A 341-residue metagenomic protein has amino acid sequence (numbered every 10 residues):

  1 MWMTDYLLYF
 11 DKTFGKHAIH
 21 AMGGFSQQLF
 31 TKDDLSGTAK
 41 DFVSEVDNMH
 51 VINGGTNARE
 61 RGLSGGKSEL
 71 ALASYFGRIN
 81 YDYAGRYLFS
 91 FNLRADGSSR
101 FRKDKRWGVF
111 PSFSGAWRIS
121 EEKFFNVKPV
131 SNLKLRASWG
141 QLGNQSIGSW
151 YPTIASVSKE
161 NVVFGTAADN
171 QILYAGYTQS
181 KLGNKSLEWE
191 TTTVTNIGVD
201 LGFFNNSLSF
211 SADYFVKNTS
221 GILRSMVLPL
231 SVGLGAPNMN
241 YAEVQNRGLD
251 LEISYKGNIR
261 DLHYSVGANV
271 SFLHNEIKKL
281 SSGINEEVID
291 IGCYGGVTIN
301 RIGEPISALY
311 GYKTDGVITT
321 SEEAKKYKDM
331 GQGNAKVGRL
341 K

Functional and structural regions predicted by a protein language model:
M1-G311: Extracellular/periplasmic, surface-exposed regions of secreted and cell-surface proteins
T56, S98, T319, Q332-K336: Extracytoplasmic gating/loop element in the C-terminal half of outer-membrane beta-barrel translocons and assembly
A175, V317, Y327-D329: Glycine-rich N-terminal loop/short-helix segment of MobA-like nucleotidyltransferase
Y214, V317-I318: Hydrophobic beta-strand positions
L262, T320-S321: Aromatic-residue-lined binding/catalytic grooves and analogous aromatic/hydrophobic interfacial grooves in multimeric
Y327-K341: Short, intrinsically disordered, charge-balanced linker/junction segments flanking boundaries in proteins
